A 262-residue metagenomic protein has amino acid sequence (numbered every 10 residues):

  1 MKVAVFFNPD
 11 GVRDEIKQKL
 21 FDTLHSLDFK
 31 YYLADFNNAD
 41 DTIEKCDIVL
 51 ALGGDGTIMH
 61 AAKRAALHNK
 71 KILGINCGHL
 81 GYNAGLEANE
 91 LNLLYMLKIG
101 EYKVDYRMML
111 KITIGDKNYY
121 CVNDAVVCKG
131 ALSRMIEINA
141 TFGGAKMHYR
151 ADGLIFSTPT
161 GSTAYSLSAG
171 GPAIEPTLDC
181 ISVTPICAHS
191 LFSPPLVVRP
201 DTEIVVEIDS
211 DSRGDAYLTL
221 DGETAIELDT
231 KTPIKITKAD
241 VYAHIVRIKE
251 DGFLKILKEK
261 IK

Functional and structural regions predicted by a protein language model:
M1-I48, L52, H60, R64-L67 (+2 more regions): ATP/NTP phosphate-donor binding region
N8, L50, N76, A125 (+1 more regions): A residue-level signal for conserved active-site and pocket-lining positions in enzyme catalytic cores
G54-T57, G78-L80, T160-T163: Short glycine-rich anion-binding loops that position phosphate/pyrophosphate groups of nucleotides and phosphorylated
N69-K71: Proline-centered loop/turn at the N-terminus of a beta-strand
L80-D152: Catalytic core of DAGKc-family lipid kinases
Y106-L110, C121-N123, R134-I138, D152-L154 (+5 more regions): A generic structural signal for short beta-strands and their flanking turns/coil linkers
Y119, V127, L132, G143-K146 (+1 more regions): ATP/nucleoside-binding phosphotransfer catalytic cores, i.e., glycine-rich phosphate-binding loops
H148-D152, F156-F192: Gly/Ser/Thr-rich active-site loops/lids in small-molecule metabolic enzymes that frequently grip phosphoryl groups
